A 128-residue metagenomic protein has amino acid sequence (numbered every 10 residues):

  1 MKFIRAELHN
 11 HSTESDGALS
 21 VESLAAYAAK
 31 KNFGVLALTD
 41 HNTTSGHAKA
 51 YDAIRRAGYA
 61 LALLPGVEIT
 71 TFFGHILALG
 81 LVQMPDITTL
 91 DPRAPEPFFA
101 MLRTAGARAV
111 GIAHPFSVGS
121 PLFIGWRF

Functional and structural regions predicted by a protein language model:
M1-A109, A113, G119-F128: A metal-dependent hydrolase metal-coordination microenvironment
